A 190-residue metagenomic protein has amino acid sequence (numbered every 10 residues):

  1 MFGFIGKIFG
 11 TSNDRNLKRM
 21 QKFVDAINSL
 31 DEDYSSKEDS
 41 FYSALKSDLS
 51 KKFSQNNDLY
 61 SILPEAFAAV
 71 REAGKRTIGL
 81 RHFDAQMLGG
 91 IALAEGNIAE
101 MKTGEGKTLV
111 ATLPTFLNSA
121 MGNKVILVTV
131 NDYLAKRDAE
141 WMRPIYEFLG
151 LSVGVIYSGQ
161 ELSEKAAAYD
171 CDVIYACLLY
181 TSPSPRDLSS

Functional and structural regions predicted by a protein language model:
M1-L30: Charged, compositionally biased N-terminal leader segments and the immediate start of the first structured element
I8, E38, Q86, N131 (+1 more regions): Residue-level signature of catalytic and energy-coupling elements of molecular machines, predominantly ATP/GTP-dependent
I27-N28, E32-S35, S40-E100: Conserved pre-motif I regulatory segment
G96-A111: Walker A/P-loop
F116-D138: Conserved SF1/SF2 helicase motif Ia
A135-Q160: Conserved helix-turn-beta segment of the N-terminal RecA-like "Helicase ATP-binding" lobe in SF1/SF2 helicases
Q160-I174: Conserved motor-coupling elements within RecA-like helicase/translocase cores
Y180-S190: Single conserved hydrophobic/aromatic residue that forms the stacking wall/gate of nucleotide- or nucleobase-binding
